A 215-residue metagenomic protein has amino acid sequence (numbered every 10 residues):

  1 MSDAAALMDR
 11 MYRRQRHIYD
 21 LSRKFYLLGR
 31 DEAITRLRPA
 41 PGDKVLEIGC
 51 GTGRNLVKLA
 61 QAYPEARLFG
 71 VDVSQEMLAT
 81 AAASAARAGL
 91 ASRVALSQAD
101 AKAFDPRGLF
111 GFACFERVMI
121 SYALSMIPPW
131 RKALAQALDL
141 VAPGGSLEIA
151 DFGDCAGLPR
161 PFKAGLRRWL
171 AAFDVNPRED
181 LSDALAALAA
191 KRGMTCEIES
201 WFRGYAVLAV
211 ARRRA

Functional and structural regions predicted by a protein language model:
M1-R38, R54-K58, K163-R168: Conserved class I S-adenosyl-L-methionine
K44, G144-S146: Short glycine-centered segments of the SAM/dcSAM-binding site in methyltransferase folds
L46-I48, T52-F104: Class I SAM-dependent methyltransferase SAM/SAH-binding core
K102, P106-V118: A short acidic, Gly/Pro-enriched loop at the edge of an enzyme's catalytic core that lines a small-molecule cofactor
E116-P129: A short SAM/SAH-binding and catalytic strip from SAM-dependent methyltransferases
R131-P143: A short glycine-rich, Lys/Arg-flanked "PGG" loop and its adjoining helix->strand segment in the class I
E148-Y205: C-terminal alpha-helical "lid/dimerization" subdomain adjacent to the S-adenosyl-L-methionine
A209-A215: C-terminal lobe and adjacent flexible extensions of AdoMet/dcAdoMet transferase-like proteins
